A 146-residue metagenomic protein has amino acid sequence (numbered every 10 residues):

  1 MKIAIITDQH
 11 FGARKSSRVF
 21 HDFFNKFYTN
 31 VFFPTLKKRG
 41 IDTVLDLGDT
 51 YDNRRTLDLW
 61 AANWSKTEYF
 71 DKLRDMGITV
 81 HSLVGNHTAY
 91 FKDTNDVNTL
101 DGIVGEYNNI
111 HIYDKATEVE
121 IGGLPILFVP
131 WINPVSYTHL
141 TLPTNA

Functional and structural regions predicted by a protein language model:
K2, S17-E118: Core catalytic region of metal-dependent phosphoesterases/phosphodiesterases, especially metallo-beta-lactamase-like
K2-A13, G123-V135: Active-site-proximal beta-strand elements of phosphoester/diester hydrolases
H10, H87, H139: Histidine-centered active-site/metal-ligand motif
F11, D52, T144: Short, glycine/acidic-enriched loop or turn micro-motifs at the edges of active sites
D71, T144-A146: A very general structural signal that marks isolated residues within well-ordered alpha-helical segments
T138-T144: Conserved small/polar residues in nucleotide/adenosyl-binding loops
